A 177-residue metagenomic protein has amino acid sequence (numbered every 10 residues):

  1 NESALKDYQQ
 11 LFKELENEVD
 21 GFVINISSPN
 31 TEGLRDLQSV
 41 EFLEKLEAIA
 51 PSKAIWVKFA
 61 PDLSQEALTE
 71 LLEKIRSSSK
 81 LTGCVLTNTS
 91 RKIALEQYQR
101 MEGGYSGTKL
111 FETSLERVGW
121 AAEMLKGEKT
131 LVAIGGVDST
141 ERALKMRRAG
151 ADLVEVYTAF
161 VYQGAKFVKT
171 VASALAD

Functional and structural regions predicted by a protein language model:
N1-Q9, R35-L37, W56-S77: Active-site glycine- and acidic-residue-rich loops that bind and position anionic ligands or nucleotide-like cofactors
N1-V23, S28: Active-site beta->alpha loop and helix N-cap motifs at the rims of alpha/beta catalytic domains
F12-E18, E47-P51, K74-S79: Acidic (Asp/Glu)-rich catalytic clusters
G21-V23, A54-K58, L81-V85, T130-V132 (+1 more regions): Structural preference for beta-strand elements that scaffold enzyme active sites
I26-Q38, L68-G127, F167: Glycine/Thr-rich beta-alpha phosphate-binding loop at enzyme active sites
I26-S28, G83-S90, E141-T170: Glycine-rich phosphate-binding active-site loops on the catalytic face of alpha/beta enzymes
P51-L63, A121-A133: Short beta-strand/loop segments at the ligand-binding rim of alpha/beta enzyme cores
L63-S78, A122-G127, V137-V154: Catalytic cores of alpha/beta
